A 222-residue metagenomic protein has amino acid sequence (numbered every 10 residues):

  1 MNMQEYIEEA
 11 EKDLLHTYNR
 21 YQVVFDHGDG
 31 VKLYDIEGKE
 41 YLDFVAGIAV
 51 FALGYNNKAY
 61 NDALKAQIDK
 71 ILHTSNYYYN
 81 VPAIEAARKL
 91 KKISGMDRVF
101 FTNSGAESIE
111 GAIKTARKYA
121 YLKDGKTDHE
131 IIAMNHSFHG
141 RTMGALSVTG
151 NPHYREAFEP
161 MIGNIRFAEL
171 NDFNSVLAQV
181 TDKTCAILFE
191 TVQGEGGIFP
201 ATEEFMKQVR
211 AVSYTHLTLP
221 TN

Functional and structural regions predicted by a protein language model:
M1-D29: Active-site-adjacent loop/helix segments that line or gate small-molecule/cofactor pockets in enzymes
V23-D43: Active-site and channel-lining beta-strand-loop segments that bind or position nucleotide-derived/phosphorylated
V24-D26, K91-S94, K123-G125, E156-P160 (+1 more regions): Solvent-exposed alpha-helices and their adjacent loops that cap or buttress functional pockets in soluble metabolic
E40-K126, E130-I132: Glycine-rich loop-to-alpha-helix module at the N-terminal edge of alpha/beta enzyme cores
L42-V45, A178, R210: Beta-strand scaffold of nucleotide-dependent catalytic cores
L64, V212-Y214: A generic structural signal for well-ordered alpha-helical segments
N135-Q193, G197-F205, V212: PLP-dependent aminotransferase-class I/II
T215-T221: Conserved small/polar residues in nucleotide/adenosyl-binding loops
